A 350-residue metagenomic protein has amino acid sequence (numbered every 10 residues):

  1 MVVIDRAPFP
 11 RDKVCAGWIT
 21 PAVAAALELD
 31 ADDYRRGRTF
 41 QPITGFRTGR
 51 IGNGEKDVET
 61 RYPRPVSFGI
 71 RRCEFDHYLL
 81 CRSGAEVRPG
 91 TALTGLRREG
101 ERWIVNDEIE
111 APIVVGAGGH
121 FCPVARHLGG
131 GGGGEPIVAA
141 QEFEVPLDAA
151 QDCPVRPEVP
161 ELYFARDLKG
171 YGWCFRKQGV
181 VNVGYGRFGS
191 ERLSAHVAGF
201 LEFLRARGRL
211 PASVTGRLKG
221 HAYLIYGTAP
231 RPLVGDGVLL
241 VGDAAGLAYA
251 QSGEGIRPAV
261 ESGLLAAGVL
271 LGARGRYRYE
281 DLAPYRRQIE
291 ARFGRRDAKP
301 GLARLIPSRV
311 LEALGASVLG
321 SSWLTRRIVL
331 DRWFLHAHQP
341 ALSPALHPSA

Functional and structural regions predicted by a protein language model:
M1-C15: Glycine-rich FAD pyrophosphate-binding loop
M1-V2, E108, P112, L239: Hydrophobic "anchor" residues on beta-strands that sit immediately upstream of conserved functional sites
K13-A16, G129, G186-F188, Q251-E254: Short, solvent-exposed loop/turn segments at secondary-structure boundaries
W18-Y78: A conserved beta-strand/loop capping segment in the N-terminal third of enzymes that catalyze redox or closely related
P63-S67, G130, E254-I256: Short glycine-enriched, charge-decorated loop/helix-capping segments at active-site entrances that position
C81-A212, T228-P232, G246-L247: Predominantly flavin-linked oxidoreductase catalytic cores and closely associated redox partners
G95, E191-L270, G275: FAD/FMN-dependent oxidoreductases across multiple families
G268-A350: C-terminal helical "tail/cap" subdomain of flavin- and related membrane-associated enzymes
